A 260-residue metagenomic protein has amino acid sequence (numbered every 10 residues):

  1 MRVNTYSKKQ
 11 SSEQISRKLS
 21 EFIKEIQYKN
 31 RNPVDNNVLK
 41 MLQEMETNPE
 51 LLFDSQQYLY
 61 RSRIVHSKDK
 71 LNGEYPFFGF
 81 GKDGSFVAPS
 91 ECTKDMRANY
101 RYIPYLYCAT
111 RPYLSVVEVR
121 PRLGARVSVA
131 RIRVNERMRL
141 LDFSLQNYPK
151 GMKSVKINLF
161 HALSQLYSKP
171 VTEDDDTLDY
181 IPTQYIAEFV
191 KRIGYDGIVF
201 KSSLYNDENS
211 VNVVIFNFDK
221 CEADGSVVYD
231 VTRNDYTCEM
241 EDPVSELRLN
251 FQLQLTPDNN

Functional and structural regions predicted by a protein language model:
M1-N99, R122-N260: Active-site and NAD+-binding cores of ADP-ribose-processing enzymes
I103-C108: A short, exposed loop/beta-hairpin motif centered on an aromatic-Gly-Thr core
A109-Y113, Y180: Conserved structured core elements
P112-L123: Short active-site loop/helix that positions an aromatic residue
